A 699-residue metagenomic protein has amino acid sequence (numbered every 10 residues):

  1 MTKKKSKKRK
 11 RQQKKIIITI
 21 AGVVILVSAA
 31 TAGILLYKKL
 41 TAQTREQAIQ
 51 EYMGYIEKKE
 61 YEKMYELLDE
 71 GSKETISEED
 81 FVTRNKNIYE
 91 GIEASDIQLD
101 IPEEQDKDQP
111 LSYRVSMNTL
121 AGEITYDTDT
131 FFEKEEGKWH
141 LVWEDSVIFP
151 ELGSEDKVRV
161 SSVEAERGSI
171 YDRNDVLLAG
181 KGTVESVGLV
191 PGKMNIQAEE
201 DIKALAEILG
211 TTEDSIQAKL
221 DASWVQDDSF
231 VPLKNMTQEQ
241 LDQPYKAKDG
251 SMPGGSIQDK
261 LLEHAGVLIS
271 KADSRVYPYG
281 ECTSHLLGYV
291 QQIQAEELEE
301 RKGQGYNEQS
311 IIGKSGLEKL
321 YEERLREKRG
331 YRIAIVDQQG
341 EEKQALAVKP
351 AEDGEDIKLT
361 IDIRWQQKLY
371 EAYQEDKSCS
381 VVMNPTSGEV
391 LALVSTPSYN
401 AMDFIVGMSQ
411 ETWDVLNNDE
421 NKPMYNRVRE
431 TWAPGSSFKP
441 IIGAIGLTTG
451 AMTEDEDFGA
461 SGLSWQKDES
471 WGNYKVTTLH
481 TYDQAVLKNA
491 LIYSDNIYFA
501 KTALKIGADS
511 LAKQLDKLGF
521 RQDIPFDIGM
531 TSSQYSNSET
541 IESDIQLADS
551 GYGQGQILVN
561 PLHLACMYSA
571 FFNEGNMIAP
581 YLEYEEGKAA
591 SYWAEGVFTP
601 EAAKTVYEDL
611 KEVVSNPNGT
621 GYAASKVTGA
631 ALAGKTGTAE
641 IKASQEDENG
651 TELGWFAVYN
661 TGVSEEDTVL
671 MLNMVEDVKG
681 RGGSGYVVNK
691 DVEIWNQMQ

Functional and structural regions predicted by a protein language model:
M1-I16: N-terminal Lys/Arg-rich, disordered targeting/topogenic segments
Q12-G54, K58: Short, low-complexity N-terminal intrinsically disordered segments enriched in polar/charged residues
L36-K39, Q50-E51, L67-S72, S116-T119 (+13 more regions): Second-shell loop/turn segments in exported
T41, Q47, E51, Y61-P110: Short solvent-exposed beta->alpha transition segments
Q43-E46, Y55-K59, G71, T75-E79 (+15 more regions): Soluble non-cytosolic domains of exported or imported proteins
E46-G54, E62-E66, E79, T83 (+24 more regions): Solvent-exposed, polar/charged alpha-helical surfaces in well-ordered, non-transmembrane soluble domains, broadly
R84-C379, Y399-P423, T431: Extracytoplasmic/periplasmic proteins that interact with beta-lactams or build/remodel peptidoglycan
V336-L346, N384-S436, I441-N673: Beta-lactam-recognizing serine transpeptidase/beta-lactamase-like catalytic domain environment
